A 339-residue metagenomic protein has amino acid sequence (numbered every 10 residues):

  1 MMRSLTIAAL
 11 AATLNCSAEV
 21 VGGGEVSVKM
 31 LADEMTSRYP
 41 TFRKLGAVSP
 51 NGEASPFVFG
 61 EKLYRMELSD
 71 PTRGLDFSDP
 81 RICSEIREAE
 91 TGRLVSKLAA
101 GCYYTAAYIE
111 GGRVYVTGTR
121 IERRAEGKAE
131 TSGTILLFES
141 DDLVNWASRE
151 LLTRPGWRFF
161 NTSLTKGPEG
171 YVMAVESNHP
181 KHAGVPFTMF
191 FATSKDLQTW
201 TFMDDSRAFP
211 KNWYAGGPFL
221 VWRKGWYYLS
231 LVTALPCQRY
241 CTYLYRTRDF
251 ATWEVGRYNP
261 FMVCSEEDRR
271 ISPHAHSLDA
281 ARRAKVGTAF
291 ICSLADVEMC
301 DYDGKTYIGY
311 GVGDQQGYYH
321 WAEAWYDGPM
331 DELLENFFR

Functional and structural regions predicted by a protein language model:
M2-T13: Sec-dependent N-terminal signal peptides
T13-N15, E19: Hydrophobic core
V20-R339: Carbohydrate-active catalytic/glycan-binding domains of CAZyme proteins, especially the secreted or lumenal ectodomains
